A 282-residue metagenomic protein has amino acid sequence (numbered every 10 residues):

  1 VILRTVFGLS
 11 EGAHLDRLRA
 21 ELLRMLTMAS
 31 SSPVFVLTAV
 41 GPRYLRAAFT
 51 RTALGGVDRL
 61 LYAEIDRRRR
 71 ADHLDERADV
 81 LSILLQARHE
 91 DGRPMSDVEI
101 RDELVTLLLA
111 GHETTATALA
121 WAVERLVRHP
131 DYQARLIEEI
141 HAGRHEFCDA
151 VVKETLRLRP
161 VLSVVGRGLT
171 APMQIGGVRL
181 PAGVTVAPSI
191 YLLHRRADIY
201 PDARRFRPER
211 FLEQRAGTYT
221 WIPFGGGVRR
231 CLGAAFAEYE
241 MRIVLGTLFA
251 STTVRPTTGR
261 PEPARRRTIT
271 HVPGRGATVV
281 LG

Functional and structural regions predicted by a protein language model:
V1-T117: Cytochrome P450 heme-thiolate monooxygenase catalytic core
L23, A142-G143, R230, A235-G282: Cytochrome P450 proximal C-terminal region
T114-E139, A234-T252: Cytochrome P450 catalytic-core helices
A142-G176, A197: Conserved cytochrome P450 K-helix E-x-x-R motif and the immediately C-terminal K′/meander segment
P188-R215: Conserved cytochrome P450 K-helix/beta-meander segment immediately N-terminal to the heme-binding cysteine loop
